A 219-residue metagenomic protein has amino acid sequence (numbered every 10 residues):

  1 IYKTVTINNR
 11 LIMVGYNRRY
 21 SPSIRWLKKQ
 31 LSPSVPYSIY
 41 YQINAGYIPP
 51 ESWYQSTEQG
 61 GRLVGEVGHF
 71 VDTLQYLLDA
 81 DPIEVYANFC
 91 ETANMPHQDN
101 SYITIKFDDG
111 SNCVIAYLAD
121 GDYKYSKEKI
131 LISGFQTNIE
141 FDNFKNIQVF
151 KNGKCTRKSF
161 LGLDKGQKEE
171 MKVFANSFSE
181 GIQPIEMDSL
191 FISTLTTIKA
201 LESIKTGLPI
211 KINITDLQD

Functional and structural regions predicted by a protein language model:
I1-L11: Rossmann-fold NAD(P)-binding glycine/threonine-rich loop
R10, E202-D219: C-terminal capping/lid region of NAD(P)-dependent oxidoreductase domains
R10-L11, R18-N94, G207: Predominantly a Rossmann-like dinucleotide-binding segment in NAD(P)-dependent oxidoreductases
S34, D188-K205: C-terminal hydrophobic helical "lid"/dimerization subdomain of Rossmann-like NAD(P)H-dependent oxidoreductases
N44-G46, I192-T194, N213-D219: A short, charged, Gly/Pro-tolerant segment at domain boundaries
G65, V71-N146, K168-I182, I198 (+1 more regions): Contiguous beta-strand/loop segments that form the cofactor/metal-binding neighborhood of enzyme cores
Y123, K158-K172, D188: Active-site loop of classical SDR/Rossmann-like NAD(P)-dependent oxidoreductases, centered on the catalytic Tyr-X3-Lys
T156-S159, S177-S193: Glycine- and charged-residue-rich phosphate/anionic-cofactor binding loop of Rossmann-like
